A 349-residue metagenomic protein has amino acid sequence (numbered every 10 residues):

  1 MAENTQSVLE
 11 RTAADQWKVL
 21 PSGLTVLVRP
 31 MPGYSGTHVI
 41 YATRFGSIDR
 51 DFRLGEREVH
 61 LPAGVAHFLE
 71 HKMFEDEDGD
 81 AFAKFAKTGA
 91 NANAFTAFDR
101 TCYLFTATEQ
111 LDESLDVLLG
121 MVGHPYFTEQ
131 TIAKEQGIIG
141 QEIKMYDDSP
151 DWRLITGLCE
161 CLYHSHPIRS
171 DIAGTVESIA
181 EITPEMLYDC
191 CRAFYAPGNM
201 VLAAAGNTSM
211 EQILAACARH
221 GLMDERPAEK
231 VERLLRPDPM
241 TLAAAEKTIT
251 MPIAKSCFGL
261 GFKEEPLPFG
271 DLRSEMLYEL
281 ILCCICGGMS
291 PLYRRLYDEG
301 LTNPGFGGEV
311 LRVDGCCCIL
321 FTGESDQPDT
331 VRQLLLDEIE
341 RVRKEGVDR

Functional and structural regions predicted by a protein language model:
M1-A81, Y188-R295, R332-L336: His/Glu-rich zincin catalytic helix
G55, E70-K72, C102-T106, Y126 (+3 more regions): Second-shell loop/turn segments in exported
E77-C190, N303, Q333-E340, R349: Acidic/histidine-enriched segments that form metal/cofactor-coordinating and catalytic pocket/exosite environments
A94-A97, R169-D171, R192-G198, P252-A254 (+1 more regions): Short, flexible turn/loop "capping" segments at secondary-structure junctions
T101-T106, N199-N207, C318-G323, L335: Short cationic amphipathic helices and targeting signals
A107-L111, G206-E211, E324-D329: Helix N-cap motif at beta-to-alpha junctions
G259-P266, C283-S325: A structural supersecondary motif
I319-F321, S325-D348: Extended amphipathic alpha-helical segments enriched in small hydrophobics
